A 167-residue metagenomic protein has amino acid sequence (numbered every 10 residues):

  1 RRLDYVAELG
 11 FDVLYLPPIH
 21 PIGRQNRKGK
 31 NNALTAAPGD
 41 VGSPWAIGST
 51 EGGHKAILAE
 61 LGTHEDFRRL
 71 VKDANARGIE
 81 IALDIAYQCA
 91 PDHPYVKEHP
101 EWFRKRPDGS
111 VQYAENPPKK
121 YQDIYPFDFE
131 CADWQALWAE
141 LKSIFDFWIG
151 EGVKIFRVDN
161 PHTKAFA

Functional and structural regions predicted by a protein language model:
R1-E80, Q88-A90, A139: N-terminal structural segment of carbohydrate-active enzymes
R2-Y5, E80-A82, W102-S110: Short, charge-rich amphipathic segments
T50, I57-E60, E65-K72, C89-A167: Alpha-amylase-like alpha-glycosidases and glucanotransferases acting on alpha-linked glucans and related
A82-L83, R157: Generic enzyme active-site microenvironment
